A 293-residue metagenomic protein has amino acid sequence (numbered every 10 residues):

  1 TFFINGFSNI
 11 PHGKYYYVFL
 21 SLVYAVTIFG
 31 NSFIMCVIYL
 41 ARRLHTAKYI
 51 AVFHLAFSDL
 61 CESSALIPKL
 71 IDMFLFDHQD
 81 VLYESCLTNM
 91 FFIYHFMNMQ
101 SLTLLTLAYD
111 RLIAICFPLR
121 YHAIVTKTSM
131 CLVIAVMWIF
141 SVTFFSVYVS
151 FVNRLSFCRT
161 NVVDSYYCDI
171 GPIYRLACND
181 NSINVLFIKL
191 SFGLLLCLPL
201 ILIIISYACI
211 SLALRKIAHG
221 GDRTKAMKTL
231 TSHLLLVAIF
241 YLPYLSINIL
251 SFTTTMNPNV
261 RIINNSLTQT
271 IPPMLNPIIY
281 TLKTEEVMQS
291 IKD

Functional and structural regions predicted by a protein language model:
T1-D293: Transmembrane helical core of 7TM receptor-like proteins
